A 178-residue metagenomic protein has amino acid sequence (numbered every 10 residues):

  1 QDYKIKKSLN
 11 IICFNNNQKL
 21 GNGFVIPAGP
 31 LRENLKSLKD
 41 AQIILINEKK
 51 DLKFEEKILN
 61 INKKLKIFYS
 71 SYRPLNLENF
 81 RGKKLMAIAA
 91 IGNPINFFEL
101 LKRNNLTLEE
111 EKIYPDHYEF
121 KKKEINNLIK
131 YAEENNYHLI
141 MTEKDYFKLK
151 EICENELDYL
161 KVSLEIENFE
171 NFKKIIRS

Functional and structural regions predicted by a protein language model:
Q1-N62: Phosphate/Mg2+-binding loops and adjacent switch elements in nucleotide/diphosphate-handling enzyme cores
I11-F14, L38-E48, L59-S71, E78-M86 (+2 more regions): Conserved beta-strand/loop subsegment of P-loop NTPase cores
A41, A90, L139: Residue-level signal for inorganic ion chemistry
E48, T142-K144: Short secondary-structure boundary segments
F54-I61, L100-N104, L149-E154: Short, aromatic/basic amphipathic alpha-helical patches
F80-K122, K173: Redox- and metal-dependent alpha/beta enzyme cores, enriched for Fe-S-associated oxidoreductases and cofactor-handling
P115-Y118, E156-S178: Short, flexible loop segments at boundaries between secondary-structure elements
E119-Y137, K144-Y146: A short, acidic, amphipathic alpha-helical segment used as a generic capping/interface helix at domain edges
